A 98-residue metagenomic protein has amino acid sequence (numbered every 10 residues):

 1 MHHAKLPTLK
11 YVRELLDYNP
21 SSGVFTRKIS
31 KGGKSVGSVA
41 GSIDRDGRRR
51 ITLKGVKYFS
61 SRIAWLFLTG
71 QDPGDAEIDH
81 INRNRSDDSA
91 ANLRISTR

Functional and structural regions predicted by a protein language model:
M1-L53: Short helix-coil boundary/hinge micro-motifs
L15, K54-R98: Short, cationic Gly/His-enriched loop motifs
